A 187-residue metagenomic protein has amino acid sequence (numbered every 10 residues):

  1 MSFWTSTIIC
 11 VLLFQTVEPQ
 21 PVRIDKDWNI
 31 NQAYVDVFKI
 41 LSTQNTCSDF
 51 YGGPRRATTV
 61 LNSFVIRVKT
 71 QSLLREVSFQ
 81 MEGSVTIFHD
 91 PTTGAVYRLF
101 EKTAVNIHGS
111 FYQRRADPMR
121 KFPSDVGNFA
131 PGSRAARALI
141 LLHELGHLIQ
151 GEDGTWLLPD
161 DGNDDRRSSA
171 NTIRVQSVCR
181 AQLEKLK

Functional and structural regions predicted by a protein language model:
M1-I9: Sec-dependent signal peptide recognition, specifically the positively charged N-region followed immediately by
C10-A138, L148-K187: Predominantly extracellular/secreted Zn2+-dependent metalloproteases
E144: Walker B catalytic acidic pair
